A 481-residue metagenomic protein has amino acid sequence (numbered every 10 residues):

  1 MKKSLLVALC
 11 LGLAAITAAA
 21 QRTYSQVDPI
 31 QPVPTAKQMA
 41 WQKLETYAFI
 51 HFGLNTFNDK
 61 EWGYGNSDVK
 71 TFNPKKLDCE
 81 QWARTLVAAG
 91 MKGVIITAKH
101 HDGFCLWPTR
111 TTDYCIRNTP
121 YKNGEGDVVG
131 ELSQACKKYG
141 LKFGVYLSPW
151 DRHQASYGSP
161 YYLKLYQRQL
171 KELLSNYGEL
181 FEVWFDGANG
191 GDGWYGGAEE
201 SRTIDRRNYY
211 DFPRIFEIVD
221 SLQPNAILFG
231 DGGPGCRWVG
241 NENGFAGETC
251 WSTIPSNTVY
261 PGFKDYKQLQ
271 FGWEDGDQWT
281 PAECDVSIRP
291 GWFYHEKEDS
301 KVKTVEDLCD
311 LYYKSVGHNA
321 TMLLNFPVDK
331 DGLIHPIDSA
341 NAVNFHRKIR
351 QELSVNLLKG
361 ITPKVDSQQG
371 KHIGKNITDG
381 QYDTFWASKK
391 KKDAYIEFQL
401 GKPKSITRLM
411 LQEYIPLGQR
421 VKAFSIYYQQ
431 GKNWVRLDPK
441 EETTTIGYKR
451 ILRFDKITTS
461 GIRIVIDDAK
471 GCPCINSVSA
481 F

Functional and structural regions predicted by a protein language model:
M1-S25: Bacterial Sec-dependent N-terminal signal peptides
A14-A15, A198, A480: Hydrophobic alpha-helical membrane context
Q21-K392, E397-S405, M410-R420, Y428-Q430 (+3 more regions): Mature catalytic domains of secreted/periplasmic carbohydrate-active enzymes
I426-Y428, A480: Conserved aromatic beta-strand anchor motif in extracellular beta-sandwich/beta-rich domains
I457-T459: Extracellular Ig-like/FN3 beta-sandwich strand-entry sites
C474-F481: Glycine/proline-rich low-complexity spacer/linker segments in large multi-domain proteins
